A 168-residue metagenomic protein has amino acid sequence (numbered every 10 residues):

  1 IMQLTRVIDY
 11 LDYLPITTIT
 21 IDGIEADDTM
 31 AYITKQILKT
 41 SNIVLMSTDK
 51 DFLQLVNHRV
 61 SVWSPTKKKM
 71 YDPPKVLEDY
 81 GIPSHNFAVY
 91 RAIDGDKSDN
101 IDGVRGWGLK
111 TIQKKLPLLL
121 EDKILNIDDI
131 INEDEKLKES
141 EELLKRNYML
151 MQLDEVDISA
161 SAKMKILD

Functional and structural regions predicted by a protein language model:
I1-L167: Extended two-metal-dependent nuclease catalytic cores across DNA- and RNA-processing enzymes
